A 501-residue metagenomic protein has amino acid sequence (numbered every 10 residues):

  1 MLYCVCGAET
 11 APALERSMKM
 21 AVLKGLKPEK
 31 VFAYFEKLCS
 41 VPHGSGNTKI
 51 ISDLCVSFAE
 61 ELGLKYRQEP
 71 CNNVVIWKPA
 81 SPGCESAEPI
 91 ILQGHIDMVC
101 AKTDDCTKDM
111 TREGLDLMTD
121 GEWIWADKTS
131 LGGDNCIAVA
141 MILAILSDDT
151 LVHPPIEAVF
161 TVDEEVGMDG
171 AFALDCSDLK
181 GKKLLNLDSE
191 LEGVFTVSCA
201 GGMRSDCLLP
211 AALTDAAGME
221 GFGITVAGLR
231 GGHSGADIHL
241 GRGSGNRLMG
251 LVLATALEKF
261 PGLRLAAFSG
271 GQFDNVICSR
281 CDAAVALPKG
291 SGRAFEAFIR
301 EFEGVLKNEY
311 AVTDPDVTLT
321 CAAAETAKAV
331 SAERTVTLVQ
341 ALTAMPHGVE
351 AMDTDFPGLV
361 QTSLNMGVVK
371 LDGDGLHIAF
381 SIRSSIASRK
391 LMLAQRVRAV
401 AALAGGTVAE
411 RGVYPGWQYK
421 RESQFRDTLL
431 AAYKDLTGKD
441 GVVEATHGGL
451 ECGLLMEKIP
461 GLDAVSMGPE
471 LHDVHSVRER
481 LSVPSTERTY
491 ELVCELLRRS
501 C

Functional and structural regions predicted by a protein language model:
S17-W123: Acidic/His- and Gly-rich active-site-bordering loop/insert found across diverse amide/peptide-bond hydrolases
P28-V31, T354, Q361-D374, K439-E495: Zn-dependent metallopeptidase/amidohydrolase metal-coordination segment
E36-S40, A284, T318-A329, G367-V369 (+2 more regions): A short beta-alpha structural unit
C84-K182, L208, A332-V336, P346-H347 (+3 more regions): Active-site metal-coordination/substrate-binding segment of hydrolases, especially metallo-dependent peptidases
H153-G245, L253, L257-E258: Fold-level recognition of mixed alpha/beta catalytic cores in primary-metabolism enzymes, strongest
S177, R242-K259, L287-G292, V336-T343 (+4 more regions): His/Asp/Glu-rich mid-to-C-terminal helical/loop segments that flank catalytic regions of hydrolases
T214-M219, I238-S269, P288-S363: Acidic-enriched catalytic cores of C-N bond-cleaving enzymes acting on peptides and small amides
S244, L251-A267, Y419-L462: Active-site-adjacent substrate-binding region of metalloamidase/peptidase-like peptide-processing proteins
